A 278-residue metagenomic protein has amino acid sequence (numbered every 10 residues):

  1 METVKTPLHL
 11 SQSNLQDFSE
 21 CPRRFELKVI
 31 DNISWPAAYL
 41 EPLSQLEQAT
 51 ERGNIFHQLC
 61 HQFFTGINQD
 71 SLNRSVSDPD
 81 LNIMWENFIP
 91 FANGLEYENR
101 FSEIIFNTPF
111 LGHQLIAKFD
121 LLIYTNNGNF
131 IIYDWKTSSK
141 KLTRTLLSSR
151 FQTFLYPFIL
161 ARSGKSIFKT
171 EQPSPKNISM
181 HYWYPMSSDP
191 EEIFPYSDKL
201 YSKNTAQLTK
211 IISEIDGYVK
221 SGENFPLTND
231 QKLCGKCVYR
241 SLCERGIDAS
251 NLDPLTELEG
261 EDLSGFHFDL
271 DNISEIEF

Functional and structural regions predicted by a protein language model:
M1-Y124: Metal-dependent nuclease catalytic cores that hydrolyze phosphodiester bonds in DNA/RNA, characterized by
L10, A161-F278: Metal-dependent nuclease catalytic regions and adjoining charged, substrate-binding loops involved in nucleic-acid end
E26-L27, W35, K140-K141, D189-E192 (+1 more regions): Short catalytic/ligand-binding loop motif for oxyanion handling, primarily in non-cytosolic enzymes, centered on
V29, T65, G128, L142-R144 (+1 more regions): Short, function-defining helix-loop hinge/capping sites that tune catalysis or transport
D31, F64, N68, T137 (+3 more regions): Hydrophobic/aromatic-lined pockets within catalytic cores
L43, E47-T50, T143-L147, T228: Short, solvent-exposed segments of well-ordered alpha helices
I55-Q58, I83, N87, L155 (+3 more regions): Long, highly charged amphipathic alpha-helices
F106-K210: Mg2+/Mn2+-dependent nuclease catalytic core
